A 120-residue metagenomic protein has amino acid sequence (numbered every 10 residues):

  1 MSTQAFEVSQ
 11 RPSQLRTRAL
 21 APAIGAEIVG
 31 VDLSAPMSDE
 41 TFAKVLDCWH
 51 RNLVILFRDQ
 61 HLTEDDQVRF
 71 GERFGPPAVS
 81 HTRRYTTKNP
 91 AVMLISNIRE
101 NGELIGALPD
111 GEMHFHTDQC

Functional and structural regions predicted by a protein language model:
S2-C120: Fe(II)/2-oxoglutarate oxygenase catalytic core
